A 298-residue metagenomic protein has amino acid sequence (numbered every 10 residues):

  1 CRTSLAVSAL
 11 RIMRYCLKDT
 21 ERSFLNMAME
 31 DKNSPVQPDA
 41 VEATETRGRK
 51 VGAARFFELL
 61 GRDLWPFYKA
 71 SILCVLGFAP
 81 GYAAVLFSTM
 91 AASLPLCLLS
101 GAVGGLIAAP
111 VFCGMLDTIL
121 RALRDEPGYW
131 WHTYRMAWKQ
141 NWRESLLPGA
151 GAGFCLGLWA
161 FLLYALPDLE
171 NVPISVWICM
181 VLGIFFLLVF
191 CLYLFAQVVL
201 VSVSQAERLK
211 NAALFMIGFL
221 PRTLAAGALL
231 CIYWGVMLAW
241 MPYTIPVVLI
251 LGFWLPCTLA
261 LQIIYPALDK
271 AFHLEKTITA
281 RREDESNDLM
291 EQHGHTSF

Functional and structural regions predicted by a protein language model:
C1-I12: Extreme N-terminal basic, low-complexity initiation segments that serve as generic localization/processing leaders
Y15-Y164, V172-V176, F190-L192, Q197-F298: Helix-coil boundary and N-terminal low-complexity module in membrane systems
L166-L169, F186: Short, Lys/Arg-rich amphipathic alpha-helical interaction segments that bind nucleic acids or acidic protein surfaces
L182-C191: Generic alpha-helical transmembrane segments
